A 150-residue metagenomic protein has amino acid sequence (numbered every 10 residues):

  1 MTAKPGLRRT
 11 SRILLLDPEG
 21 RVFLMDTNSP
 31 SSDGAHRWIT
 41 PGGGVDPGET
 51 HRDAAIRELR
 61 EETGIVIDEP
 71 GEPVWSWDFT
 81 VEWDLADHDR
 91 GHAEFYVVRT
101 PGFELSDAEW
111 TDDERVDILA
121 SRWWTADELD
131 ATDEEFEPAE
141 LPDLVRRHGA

Functional and structural regions predicted by a protein language model:
M1-I39: N-terminal strand-loop-strand
P5-L7, G34-R37, A86-H92, D113-I118: A generic structural micro-feature
L7, W38, W75, S121-W124: Tryptophan-centric aromatic hotspots in well-structured domains and transmembrane helices
L16-V22, S32, D46, F79-V81 (+1 more regions): Short, charged/polar surface micro-motifs in flexible loops or helix N-caps
S32-H36, G102-A150: Nudix hydrolase/Nudix homology domain
T40-V74: The catalytic Nudix box helix
V45, I67, T100, A126-L129: Hydrophobic pocket-lining residues within nucleotide cofactor-binding pockets
D78-E109, R122, L144: Active-site-adjacent beta-strand/loop module that shapes the phosphate/pyrophosphate-binding cleft
